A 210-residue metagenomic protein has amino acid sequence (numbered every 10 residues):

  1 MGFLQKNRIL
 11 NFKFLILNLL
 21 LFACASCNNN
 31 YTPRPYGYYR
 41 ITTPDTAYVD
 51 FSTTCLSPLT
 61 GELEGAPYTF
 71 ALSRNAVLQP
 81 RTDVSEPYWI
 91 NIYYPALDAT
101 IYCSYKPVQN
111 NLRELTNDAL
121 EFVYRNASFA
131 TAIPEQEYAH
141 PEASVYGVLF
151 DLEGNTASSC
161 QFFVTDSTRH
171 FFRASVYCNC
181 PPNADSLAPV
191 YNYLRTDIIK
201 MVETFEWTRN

Functional and structural regions predicted by a protein language model:
G2-L4, F14, A25-D98, E114 (+4 more regions): N-terminal targeting sequences that direct proteins away from the cytosol to non-cytosolic compartments
I9-L19: Arg/Gly-rich low-complexity intrinsically disordered repeat tracts
S26-N29, Y105, F162: Residue-level detector of bioactive/disordered segments in secreted/extracellular proteins and virion assembly
L97-Y102, H170-V176: Glycine-rich, often proline-containing surface loops adjacent to acidic residues and nearby aromatics that form
D98-Y102, Q109-R113, A157-S159: Short, surface-exposed beta-strand/loop "edge" segments at domain boundaries and coil↔beta transitions
P107-Q109, P182: A generic structural motif
N117-S175: Signature of long, low-cysteine stretches enriched in small and polar/charged residues
